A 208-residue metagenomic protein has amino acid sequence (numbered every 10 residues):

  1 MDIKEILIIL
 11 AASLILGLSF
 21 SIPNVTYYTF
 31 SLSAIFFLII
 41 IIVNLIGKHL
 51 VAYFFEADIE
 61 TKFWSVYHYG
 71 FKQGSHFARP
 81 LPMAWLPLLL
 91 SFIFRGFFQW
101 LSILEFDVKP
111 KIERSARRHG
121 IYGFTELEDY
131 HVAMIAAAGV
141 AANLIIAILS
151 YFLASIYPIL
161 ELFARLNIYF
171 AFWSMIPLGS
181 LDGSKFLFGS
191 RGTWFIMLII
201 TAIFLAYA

Functional and structural regions predicted by a protein language model:
M1-A208: Hydrophobic transmembrane alpha-helices and their immediate loop junctions in multi-pass integral membrane proteins
